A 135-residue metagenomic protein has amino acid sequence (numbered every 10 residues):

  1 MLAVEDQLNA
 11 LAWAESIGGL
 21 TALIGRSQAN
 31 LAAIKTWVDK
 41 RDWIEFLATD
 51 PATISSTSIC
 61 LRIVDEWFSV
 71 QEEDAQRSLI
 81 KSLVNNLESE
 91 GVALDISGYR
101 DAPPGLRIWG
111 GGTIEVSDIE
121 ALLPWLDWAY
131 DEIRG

Functional and structural regions predicted by a protein language model:
M1-A32: Structural signature of PLP-dependent enzymes
I17-G19, R41-L47, R134-G135: Surface-exposed helix-capping loop/turn segments at secondary-structure junctions
L31-A32, L123, D127: Short, hydrophobic/amphipathic alpha-helical packing segments that form internal helix faces or helix-helix interfaces
D39, W43-W109, T113-S117: Conserved C-terminal alpha-helix-loop-beta "cap" of PLP-dependent enzymes that closes/shapes the active-site mouth
L87-L94, L126-R134: A common structural junction motif
S117-P124, D131: Catalytic phosphate/nucleotide-handling subdomain of diverse soluble enzymes
